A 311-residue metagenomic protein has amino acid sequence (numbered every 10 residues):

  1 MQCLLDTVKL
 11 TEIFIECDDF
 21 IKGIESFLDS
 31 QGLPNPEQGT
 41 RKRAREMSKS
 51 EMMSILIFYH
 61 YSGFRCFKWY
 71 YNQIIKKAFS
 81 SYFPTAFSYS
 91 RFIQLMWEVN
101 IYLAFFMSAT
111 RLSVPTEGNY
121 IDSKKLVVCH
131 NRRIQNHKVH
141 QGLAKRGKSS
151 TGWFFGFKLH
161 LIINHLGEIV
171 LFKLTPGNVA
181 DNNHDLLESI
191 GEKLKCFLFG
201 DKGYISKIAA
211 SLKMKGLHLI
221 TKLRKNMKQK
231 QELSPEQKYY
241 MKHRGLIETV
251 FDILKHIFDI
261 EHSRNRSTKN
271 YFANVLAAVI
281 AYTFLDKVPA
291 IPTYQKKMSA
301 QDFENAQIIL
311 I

Functional and structural regions predicted by a protein language model:
M1-I311: Short alpha-helical elements
